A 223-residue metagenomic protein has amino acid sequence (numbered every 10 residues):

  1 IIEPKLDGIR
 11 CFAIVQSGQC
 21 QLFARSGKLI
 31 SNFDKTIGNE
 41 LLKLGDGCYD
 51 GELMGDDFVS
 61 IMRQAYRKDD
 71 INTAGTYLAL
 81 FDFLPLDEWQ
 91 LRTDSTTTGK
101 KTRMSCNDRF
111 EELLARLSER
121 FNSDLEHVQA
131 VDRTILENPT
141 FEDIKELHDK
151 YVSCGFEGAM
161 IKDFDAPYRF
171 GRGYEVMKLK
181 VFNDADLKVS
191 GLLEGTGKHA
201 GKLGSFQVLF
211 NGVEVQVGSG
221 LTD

Functional and structural regions predicted by a protein language model:
I1-L125: Covalent nucleotidyltransferase
E3, I9-G51, Y168-D223: Classical nucleotidyltransferase
D46, S123-V128, F156, V213-V215: Short aromatic/hydrophobic-glycine micro-motifs
L53-G55, L80-P85, D132-T134, D163-D165 (+1 more regions): Short, structured patches in soluble enzyme cores that scaffold and shape functional sites
N72-T73, V152-S153, A200: Extracellular/periplasmic catalytic domains that process cell-envelope and extracellular macromolecules
P85-E88, V152, E194: Hydrophobic/aromatic-lined pockets within catalytic cores
A130-N183: Amphipathic alpha-helical
